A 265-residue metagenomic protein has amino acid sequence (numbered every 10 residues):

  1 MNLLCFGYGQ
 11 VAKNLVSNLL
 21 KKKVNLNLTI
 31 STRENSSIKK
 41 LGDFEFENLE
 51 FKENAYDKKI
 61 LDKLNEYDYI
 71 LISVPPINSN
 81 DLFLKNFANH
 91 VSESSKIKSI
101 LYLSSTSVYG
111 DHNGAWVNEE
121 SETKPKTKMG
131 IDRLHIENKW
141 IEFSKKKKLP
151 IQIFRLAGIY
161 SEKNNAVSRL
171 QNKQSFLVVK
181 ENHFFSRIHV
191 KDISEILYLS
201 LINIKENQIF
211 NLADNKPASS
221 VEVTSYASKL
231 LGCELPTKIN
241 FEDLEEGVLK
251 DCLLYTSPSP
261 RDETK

Functional and structural regions predicted by a protein language model:
L4-G7: Conserved N-terminal Rossmann-fold NAD(P)-binding element of oxidoreductases
A12-K13: N-terminal Rossmann-fold NAD(P) dinucleotide-binding loop
N65-Y102: NAD(P)-cofactor binding segment of oxidoreductase domains
N89-K128: Conserved Rossmann-fold NAD(P)-dependent oxidoreductase catalytic core, especially the SDR/UDP-sugar
N138-E162: Conserved beta-loop-beta element that borders a ligand/cofactor-binding pocket
I159-R169, V178-L201, Q208: Substrate-positioning beta->alpha
N203-C252: Mid/C-terminal beta-alpha module of Rossmann-like enzyme folds, strongest in SDR-family dehydrogenases/epimerases
Y255-K265: Single conserved hydrophobic/aromatic residue that forms the stacking wall/gate of nucleotide- or nucleobase-binding
